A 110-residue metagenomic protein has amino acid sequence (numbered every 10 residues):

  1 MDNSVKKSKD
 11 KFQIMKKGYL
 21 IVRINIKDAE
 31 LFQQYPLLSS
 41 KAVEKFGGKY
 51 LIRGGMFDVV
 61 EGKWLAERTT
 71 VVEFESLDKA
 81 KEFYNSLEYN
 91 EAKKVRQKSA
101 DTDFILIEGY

Functional and structural regions predicted by a protein language model:
N3-T69, E75-N85, E108-Y110: Short S/T/G/P-rich N-terminal loop/turn motif that feeds into the first structured element of a domain
L77-I105: C-terminal structural segments of small proteins and small subunits
